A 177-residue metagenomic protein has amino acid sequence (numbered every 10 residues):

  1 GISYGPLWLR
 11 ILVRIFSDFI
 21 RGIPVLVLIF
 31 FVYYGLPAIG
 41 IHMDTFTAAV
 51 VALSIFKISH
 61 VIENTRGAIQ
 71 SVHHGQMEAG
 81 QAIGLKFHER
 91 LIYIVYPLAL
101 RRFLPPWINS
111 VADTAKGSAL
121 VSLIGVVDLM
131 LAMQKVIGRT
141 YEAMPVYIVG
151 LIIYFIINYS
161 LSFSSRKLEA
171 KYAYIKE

Functional and structural regions predicted by a protein language model:
G1-E177: Transmembrane alpha-helices and adjacent helix-loop boundaries
